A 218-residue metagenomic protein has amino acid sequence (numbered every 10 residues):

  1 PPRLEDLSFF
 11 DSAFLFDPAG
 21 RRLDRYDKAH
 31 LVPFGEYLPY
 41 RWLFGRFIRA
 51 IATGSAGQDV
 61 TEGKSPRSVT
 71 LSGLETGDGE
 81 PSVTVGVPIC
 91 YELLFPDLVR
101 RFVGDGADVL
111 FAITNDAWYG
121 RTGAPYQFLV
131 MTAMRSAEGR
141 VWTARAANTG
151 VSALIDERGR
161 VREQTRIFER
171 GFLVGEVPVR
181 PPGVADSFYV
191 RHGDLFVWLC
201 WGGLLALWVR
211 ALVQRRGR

Functional and structural regions predicted by a protein language model:
P1-R218: Enzyme catalytic cores with a strong preference for nitrogen-chemistry domains
